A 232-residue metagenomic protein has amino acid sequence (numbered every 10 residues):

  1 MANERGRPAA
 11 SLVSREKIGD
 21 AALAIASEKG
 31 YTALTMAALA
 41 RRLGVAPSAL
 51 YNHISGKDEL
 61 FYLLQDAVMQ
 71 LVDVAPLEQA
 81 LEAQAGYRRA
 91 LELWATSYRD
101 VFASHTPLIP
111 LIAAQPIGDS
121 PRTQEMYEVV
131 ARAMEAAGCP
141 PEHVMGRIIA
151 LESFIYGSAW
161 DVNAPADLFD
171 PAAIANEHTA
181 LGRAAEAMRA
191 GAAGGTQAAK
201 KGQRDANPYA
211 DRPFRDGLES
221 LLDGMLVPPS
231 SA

Functional and structural regions predicted by a protein language model:
M1-V13, L77-L81, M188-R204: N-terminal intrinsically disordered/low-complexity leader segments
K17, A21-E59, L63: Helix-turn-helix
G19, R88, D211-L222: Short, amphipathic alpha-helical "lid/cap" segments that border enzyme active or binding sites
A67-V72: Short, basic, alpha-helical segments at the C-terminal edge of helix-turn-helix-like DNA-binding modules
V74-L108, I112-E125, P141-V144, L151: Hydrophobic alpha-helical connector segments
Q124-F154, S158-A175, M225-A232: Hydrophobic alpha-helical bundle segments that form small-molecule/ligand-binding pockets
S153-D170, A180-P208, D223-S230: Amphipathic C-terminal alpha-helical segment
